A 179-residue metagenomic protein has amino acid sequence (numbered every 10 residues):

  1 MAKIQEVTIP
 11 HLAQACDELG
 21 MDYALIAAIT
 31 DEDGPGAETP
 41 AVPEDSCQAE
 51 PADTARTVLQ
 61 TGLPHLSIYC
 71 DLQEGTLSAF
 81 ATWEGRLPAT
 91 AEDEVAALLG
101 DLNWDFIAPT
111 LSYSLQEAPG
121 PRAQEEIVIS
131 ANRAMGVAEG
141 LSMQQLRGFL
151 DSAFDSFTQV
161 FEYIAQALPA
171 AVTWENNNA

Functional and structural regions predicted by a protein language model:
M1-E74: Charge-rich, low-complexity N-terminal segments
L19, F80-N132: Short, internal acidic amphipathic alpha-helical interface segments that mediate docking to partner proteins
H65, M135-V137: Beta-strand elements of well-folded, non-transmembrane domains
T76, G85-R86, V137: Short, surface-exposed beta-strand-loop junctions and turns on beta-sheet-rich folds
A131, Q159-E162: Glycine-rich and polybasic anion-binding loops at the starts of cofactor/ligand-binding domains
V137-S152: A short acidic/glycine-rich loop-to-helix N-cap element
F154-T158: Helix-rich interaction surfaces within compact, conserved domain-sized segments that mediate assembly or partner
A165-A179: Short, highly charged C-terminal tails/helix-capping segments
